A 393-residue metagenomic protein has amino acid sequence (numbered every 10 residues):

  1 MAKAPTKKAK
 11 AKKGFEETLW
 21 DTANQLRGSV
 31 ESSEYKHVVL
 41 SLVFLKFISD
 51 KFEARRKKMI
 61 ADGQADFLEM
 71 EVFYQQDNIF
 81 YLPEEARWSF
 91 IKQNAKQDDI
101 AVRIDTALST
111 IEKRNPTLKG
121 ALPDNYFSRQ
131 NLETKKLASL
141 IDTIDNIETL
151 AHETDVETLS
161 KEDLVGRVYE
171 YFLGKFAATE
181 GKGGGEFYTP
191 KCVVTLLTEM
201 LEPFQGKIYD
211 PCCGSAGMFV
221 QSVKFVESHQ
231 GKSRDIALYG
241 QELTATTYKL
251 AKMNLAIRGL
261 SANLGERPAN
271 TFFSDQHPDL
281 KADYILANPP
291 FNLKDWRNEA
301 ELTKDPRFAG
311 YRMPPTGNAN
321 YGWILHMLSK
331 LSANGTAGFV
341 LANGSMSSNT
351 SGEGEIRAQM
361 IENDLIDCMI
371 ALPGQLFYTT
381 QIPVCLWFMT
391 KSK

Functional and structural regions predicted by a protein language model:
M1-F204, N263-Q276, A371-G374: Non-catalytic, mostly N-terminal accessory regions of nucleic-acid modification and defense proteins
G14-F15, S33, D99, G214 (+3 more regions): Residues at the start of alpha-helices and the adjacent loop-to-helix junctions
T18, Q25, E34-F47, L197 (+4 more regions): Conserved Class I SAM-dependent methyltransferase catalytic core
W20, F52, P83, W88 (+8 more regions): Tryptophan-centered motif/residue detector
Q25, I147, Y171, K175 (+8 more regions): Conserved, well-folded catalytic cores of nucleic-acid-processing and energy-transducing macromolecular machines
K46-M59, F176, V226, Q230 (+4 more regions): A generic secondary-structure signal for well-formed alpha-helical elements
E71-V72, F80, S274-P278, Y284 (+3 more regions): A general structural signal for short secondary-structure junctions and capping/turn motifs
G183-A287, N292-G310, L341-G344, G352-I366 (+1 more regions): Conserved S-adenosyl-L-methionine
